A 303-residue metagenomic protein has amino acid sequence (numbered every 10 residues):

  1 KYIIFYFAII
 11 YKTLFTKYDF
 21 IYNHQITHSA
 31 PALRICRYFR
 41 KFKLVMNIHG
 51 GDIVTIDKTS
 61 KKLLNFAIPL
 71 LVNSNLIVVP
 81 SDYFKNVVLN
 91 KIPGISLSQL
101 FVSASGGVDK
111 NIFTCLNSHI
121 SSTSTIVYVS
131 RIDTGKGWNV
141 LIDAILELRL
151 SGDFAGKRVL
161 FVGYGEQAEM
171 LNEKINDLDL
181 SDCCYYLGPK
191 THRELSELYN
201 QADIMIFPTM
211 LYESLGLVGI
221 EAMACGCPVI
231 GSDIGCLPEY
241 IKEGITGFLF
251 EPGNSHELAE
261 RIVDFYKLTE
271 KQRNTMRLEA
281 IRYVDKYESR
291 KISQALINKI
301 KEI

Functional and structural regions predicted by a protein language model:
F5-Y6, F20-R40, M46-I48: An aromatic- and histidine-rich active-site surface loop
M46, A67-C115, Y186: Donor nucleotide-sugar binding/catalytic pocket of nucleotide-sugar-dependent glycosyltransferases
V78, H119-K136, I142-I145, L160: Conserved donor-binding/catalytic core segment of Leloir-type glycosyltransferases
N172-K190: Nucleotide-activated donor-binding/catalytic signature segment of Leloir-type glycosyltransferases, i.e., the conserved
P189-K190, E197-A202: Short alpha-helical donor nucleotide-sugar binding micro-motif in glycosyltransferases
N200-S214, C227: Acidic donor-binding loop of glycosyltransferase active sites
P228-G231, I241: Short hydrophobic beta-strand element within catalytic cores of glycosyltransferases and related nucleotide-activated
E243-G244, F248-S255, D264-E270: Conserved acidic donor-binding segment of nucleotide-sugar-dependent glycosyltransferases
